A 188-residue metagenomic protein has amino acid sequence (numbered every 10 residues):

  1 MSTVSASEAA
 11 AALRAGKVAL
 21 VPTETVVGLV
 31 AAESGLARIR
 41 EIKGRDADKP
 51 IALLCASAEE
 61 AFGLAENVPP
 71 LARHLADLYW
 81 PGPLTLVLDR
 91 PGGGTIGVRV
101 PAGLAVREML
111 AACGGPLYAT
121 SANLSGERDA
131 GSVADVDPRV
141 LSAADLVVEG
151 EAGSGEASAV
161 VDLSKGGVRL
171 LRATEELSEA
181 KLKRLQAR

Functional and structural regions predicted by a protein language model:
M1-R188: Active-site-adjacent structural elements in enzyme catalytic cores
